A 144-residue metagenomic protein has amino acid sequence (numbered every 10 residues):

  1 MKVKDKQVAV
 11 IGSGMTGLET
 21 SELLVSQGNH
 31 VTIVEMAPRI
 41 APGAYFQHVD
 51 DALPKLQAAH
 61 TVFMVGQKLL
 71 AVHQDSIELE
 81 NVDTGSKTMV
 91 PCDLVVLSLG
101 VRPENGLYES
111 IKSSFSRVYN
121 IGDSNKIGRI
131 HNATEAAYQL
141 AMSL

Functional and structural regions predicted by a protein language model:
M1-K6, S26-L107: A Rossmann-like FAD-binding core segment of flavoenzymes
M1-Q27, I111-R129: Glycine-rich dinucleotide-binding loop and its adjacent helix/turn
E19, L23, E35, A136: Acidic donor-binding helix in nucleotide-sugar-dependent glycosyltransferases
T20, L107, A133: Conserved sugar-transfer catalytic core signal across GT-A, GT-B, and GT-C glycosyltransferases
P42-Y45, G128-A133: Short, charged, surface-exposed secondary-structure boundary motifs
V96-L99, G122, Y138: Cytosolic C-terminal regulatory domains/tails of membrane transporters and channels
A133-L144: An active-site-proximal "capping" alpha-helix that borders the catalytic cofactor pocket
